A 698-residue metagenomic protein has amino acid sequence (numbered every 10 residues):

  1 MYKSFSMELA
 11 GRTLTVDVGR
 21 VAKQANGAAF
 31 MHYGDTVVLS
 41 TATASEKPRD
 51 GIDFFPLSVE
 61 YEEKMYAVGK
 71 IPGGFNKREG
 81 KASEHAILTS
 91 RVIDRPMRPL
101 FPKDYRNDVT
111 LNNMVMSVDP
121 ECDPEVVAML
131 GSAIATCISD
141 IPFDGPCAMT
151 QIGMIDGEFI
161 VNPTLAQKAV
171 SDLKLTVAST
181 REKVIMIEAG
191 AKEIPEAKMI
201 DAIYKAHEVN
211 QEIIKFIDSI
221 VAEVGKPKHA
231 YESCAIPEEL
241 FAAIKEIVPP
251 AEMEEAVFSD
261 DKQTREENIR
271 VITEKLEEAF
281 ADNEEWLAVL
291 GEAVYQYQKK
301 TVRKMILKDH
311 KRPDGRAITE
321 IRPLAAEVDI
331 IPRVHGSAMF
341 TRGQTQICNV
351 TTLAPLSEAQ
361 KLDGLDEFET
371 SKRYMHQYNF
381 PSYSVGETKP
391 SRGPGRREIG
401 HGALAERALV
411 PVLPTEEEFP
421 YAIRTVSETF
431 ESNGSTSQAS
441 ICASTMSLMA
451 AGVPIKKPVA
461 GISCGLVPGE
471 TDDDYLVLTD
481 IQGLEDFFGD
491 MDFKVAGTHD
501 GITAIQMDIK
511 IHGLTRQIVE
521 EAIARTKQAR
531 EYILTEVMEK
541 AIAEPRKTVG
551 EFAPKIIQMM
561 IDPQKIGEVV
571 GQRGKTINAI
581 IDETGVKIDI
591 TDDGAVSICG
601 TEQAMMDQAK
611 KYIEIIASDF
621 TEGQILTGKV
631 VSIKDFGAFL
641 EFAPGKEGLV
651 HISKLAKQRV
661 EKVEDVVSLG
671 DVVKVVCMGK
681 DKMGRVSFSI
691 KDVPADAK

Functional and structural regions predicted by a protein language model:
M1-E232: Long, basic N-terminal domains or extensions that often function in RNA/ssDNA interaction or organelle/cellular
M1-S45, D53, A230-E369, P554-E568 (+2 more regions): Extended amphipathic alpha-helical scaffolds
A25-T110, V115-S117, C122, E188 (+4 more regions): Glycine-rich, flexible beta-strand/loop modules in the N-terminal catalytic cores of phosphate-handling
G27-A29, C122-I141, V328-T351, N433-V453 (+1 more regions): Conserved phosphate/anionic-ligand binding catalytic regions in large, soluble enzymes, centered on
Y33, A42-A44, Y61-E63, N113-S117 (+17 more regions): Flexible glycine-/small-residue-rich
K103-V109, D144-P146, I213-Y231, Q263 (+7 more regions): Flexible, glycine/charged-enriched surface loops at secondary-structure junctions
D140-V257, L448-K547: Mobile "lid/hinge" segments at catalytic clefts and subdomain interfaces of large enzymes
F552-I556, P563-K698: Single-stranded RNA-binding regions, centering on S1/OB-family and related RNA-binding modules
